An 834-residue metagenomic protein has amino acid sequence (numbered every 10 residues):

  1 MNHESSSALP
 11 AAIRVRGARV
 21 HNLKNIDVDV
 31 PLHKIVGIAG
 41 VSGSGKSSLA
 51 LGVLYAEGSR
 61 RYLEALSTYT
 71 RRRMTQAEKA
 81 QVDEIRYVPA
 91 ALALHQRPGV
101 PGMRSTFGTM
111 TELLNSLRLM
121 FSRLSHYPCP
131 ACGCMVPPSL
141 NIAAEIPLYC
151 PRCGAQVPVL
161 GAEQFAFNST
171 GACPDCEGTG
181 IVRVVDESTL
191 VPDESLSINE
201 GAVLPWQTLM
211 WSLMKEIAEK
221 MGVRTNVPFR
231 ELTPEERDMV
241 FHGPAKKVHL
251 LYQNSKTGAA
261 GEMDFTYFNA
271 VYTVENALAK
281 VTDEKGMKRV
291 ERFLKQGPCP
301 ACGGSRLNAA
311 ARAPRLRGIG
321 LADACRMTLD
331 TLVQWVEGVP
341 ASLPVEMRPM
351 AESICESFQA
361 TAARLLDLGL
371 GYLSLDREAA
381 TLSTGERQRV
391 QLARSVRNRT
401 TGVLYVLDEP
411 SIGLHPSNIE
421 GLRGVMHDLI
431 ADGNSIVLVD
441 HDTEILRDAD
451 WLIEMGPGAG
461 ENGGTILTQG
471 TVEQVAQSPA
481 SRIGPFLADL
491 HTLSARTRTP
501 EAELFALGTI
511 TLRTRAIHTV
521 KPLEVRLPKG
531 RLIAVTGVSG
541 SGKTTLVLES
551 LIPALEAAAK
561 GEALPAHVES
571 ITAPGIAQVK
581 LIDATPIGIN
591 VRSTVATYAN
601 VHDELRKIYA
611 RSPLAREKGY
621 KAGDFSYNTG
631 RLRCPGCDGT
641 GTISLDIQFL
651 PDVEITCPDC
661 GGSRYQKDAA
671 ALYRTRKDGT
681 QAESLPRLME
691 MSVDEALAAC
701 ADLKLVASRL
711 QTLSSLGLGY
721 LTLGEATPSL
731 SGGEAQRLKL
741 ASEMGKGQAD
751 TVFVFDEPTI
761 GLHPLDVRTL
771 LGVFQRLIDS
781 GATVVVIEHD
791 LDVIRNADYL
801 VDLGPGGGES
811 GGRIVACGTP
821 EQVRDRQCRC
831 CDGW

Functional and structural regions predicted by a protein language model:
M1-W834: Conserved phosphate-binding elements of NTP-dependent enzyme cores
